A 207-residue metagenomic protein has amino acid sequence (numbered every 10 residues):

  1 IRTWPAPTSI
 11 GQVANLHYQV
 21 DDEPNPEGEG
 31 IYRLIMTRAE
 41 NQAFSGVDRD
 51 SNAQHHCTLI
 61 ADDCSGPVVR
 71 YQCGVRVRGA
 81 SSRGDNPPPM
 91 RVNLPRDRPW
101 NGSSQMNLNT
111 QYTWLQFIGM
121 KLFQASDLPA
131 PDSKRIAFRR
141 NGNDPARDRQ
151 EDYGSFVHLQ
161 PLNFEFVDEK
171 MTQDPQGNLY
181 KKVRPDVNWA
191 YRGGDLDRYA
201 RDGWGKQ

Functional and structural regions predicted by a protein language model:
I1-S51: Glycan-association/targeting regions that enable binding to alpha-glucans and other polysaccharides
P24-G28, D50-N52, P67-V68, S82-N86 (+4 more regions): Extracellular/periplasmic catalytic domains that process cell-envelope and extracellular macromolecules
Y32, H55-C57, M90, M106 (+2 more regions): Residue-level detector of short, conserved catalytic/binding motifs and their immediate flanks
F44-D48, Y71-C73, S103, V167-T172: Short, solvent-exposed loop/turn and secondary-structure capping segments
D50-N107: Conserved oxyanion/phosphate-binding beta-strand-loop segments in alpha/beta enzyme cores
P89-P99, T110-W114, L128-P131, N143-Q207: Internal "kinase-insert"/substrate-recognition segments embedded within catalytic cores of ATP-dependent enzymes
W114, I118-L122: Extracytoplasmic/secreted proteins, especially bacterial periplasmic and envelope-associated proteins
S126-F138: Short, well-structured beta-strand/strand-turn elements
